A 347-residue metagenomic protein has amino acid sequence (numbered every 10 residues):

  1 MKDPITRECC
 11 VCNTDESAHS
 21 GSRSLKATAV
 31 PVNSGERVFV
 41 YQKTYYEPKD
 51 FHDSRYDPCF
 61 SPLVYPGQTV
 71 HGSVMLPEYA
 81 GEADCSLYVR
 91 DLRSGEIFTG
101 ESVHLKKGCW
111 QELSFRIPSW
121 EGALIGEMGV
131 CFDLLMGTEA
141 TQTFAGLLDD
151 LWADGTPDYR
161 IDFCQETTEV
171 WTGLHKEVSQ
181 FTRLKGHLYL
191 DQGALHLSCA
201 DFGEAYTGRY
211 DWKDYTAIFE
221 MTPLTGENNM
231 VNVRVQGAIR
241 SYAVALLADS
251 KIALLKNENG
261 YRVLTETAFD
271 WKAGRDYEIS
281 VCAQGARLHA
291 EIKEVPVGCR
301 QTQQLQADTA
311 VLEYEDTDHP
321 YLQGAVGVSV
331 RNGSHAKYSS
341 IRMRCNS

Functional and structural regions predicted by a protein language model:
M1, L25, K43-L87, Q111-P118 (+4 more regions): Extra-cytoplasmic beta-strand recognition segments
M1-H19, A145-T182: Extracellular carbohydrate-recognition regions
V11-D50, T182-E204, K251-A253, G324: Short carbohydrate-recognition loop motifs
A29, F51-D57, H196-E258, R331: Secretory/extracellular carbohydrate-interaction modules and structurally similar beta-sandwich "look-alikes"
E36-F39, Y79-D91, G126-M128, G226-Q236: Beta-strand acidic-aromatic groove motif in beta-rich domains, primarily in extracellular
P62, G72, S86-L87, E112-L151 (+3 more regions): Extracellular beta-strand ligand-recognition surfaces/modules
L92-G126, T265, F269-D276, Q306-H319: Extracellular carbohydrate recognition and processing domains and analogous Trp-centered ligand-binding platforms
T141-D158, G333-N346: Exposed low-complexity, polar/acidic, P/S/T/G-rich flexible segments that act as propeptides, protease-susceptible
